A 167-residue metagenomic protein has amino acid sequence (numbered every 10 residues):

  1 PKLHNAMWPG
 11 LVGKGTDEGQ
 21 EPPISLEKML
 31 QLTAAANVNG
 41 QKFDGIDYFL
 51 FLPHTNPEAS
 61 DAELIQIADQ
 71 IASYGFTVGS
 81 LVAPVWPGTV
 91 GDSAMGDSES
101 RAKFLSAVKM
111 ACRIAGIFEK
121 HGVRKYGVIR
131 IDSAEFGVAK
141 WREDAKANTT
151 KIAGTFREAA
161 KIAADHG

Functional and structural regions predicted by a protein language model:
P1-V128, K146-H166: N-terminal pre-domain/capping segments
W86, G127-K140: Active-site-proximal loop/short-helix segments that contain or immediately flank catalytic acid/base residue(s)
